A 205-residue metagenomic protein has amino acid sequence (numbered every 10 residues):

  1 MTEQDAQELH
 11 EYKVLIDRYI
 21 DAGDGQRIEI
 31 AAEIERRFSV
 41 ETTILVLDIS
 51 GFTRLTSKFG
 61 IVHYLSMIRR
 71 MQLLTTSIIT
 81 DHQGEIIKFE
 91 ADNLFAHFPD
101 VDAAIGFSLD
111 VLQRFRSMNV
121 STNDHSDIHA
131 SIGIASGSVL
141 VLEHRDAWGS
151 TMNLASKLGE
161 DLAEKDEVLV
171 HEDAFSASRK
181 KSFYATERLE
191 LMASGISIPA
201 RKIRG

Functional and structural regions predicted by a protein language model:
M1-A31, K165, V170-G205: Intrinsically disordered, glycine/charged-rich C-terminal tails and inter-domain linkers that flank nucleotidyl cyclase
D5-Y12, S66-Q83, L94-I132, S136-S138 (+1 more regions): Alpha-helical scaffold within the catalytic cores of cyclic-nucleotide enzymes
E8, Y19, R27-G106: Catalytic NTP-binding/metal-coordinating core of nucleotidyl cyclase/transferase enzymes
F52, A104, V139, A174-S178: A generic structural signal for short hydrophobic patches within well-formed alpha-helices
E85-F89, D124, L189: Short beta-strand
E90, A135-S136, V170-H171: A secondary-structure boundary/capping signal
L142-D146, D166-V168: Catalytic cores and conserved motifs of cyclic dinucleotide signaling enzymes
